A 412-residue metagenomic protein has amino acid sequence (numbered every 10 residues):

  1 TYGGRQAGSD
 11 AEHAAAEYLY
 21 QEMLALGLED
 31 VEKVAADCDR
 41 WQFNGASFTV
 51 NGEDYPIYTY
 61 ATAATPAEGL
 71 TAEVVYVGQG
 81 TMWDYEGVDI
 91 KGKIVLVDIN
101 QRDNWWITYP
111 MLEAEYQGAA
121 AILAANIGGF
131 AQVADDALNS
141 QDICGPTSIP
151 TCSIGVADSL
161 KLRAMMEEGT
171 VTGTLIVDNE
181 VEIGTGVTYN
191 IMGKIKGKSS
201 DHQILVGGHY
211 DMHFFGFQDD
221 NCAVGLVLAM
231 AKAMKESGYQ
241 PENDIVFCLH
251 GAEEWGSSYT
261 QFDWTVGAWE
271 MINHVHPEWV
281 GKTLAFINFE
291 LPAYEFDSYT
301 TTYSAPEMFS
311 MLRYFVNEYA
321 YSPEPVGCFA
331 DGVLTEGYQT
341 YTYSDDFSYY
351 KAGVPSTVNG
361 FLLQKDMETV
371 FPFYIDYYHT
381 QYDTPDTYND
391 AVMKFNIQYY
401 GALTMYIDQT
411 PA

Functional and structural regions predicted by a protein language model:
T1, E32-K33, V74-Y76, I94-D98 (+13 more regions): Structural recognition of the beta-strand scaffold that forms the well-ordered cores of secreted hydrolase catalytic
T1-D10, A61-T65, A72, Y76 (+8 more regions): Second-shell loop/turn segments in exported
T1-E12, Y20-L26, Y85, K93-W105 (+5 more regions): Catalytic-core environment of secreted peptidases
T1-I94, Q101: Noncatalytic luminal/extracellular "stalk/propeptide" segments of secretory-pathway proteins
A11-E22, Y109, E113, A157-K161 (+8 more regions): Extracytoplasmic/secreted proteins, especially bacterial periplasmic and envelope-associated proteins
E53-G87, S140-Q218, A229-E242: Soluble metallo-hydrolase cores and metallopeptidase-like ectodomains found primarily in the secretory/periplasmic
D201, H250-L363, M367-E368: Metal-dependent peptidase/peptidase-like ectodomains
G360, K365-A412: His/Asp/Glu-rich mid-to-C-terminal helical/loop segments that flank catalytic regions of hydrolases
